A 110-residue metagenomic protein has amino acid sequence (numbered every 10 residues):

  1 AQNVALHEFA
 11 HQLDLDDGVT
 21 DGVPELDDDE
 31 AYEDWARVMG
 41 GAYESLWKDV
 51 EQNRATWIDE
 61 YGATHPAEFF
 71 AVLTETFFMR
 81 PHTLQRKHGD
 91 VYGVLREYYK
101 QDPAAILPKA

Functional and structural regions predicted by a protein language model:
A1-D16, A71: Active-site recognition of the HExxH zinc-binding catalytic motif
D16-A110: Metalloprotease/metallohydrolase-associated module, dominated by Zn2+-dependent proteases
